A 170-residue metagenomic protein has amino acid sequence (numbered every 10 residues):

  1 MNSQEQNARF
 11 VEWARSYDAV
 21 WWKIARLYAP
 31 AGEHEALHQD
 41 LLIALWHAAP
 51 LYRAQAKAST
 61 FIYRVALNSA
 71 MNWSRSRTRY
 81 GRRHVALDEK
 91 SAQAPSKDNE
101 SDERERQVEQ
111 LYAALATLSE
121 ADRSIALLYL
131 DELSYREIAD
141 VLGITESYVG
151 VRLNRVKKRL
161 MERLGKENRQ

Functional and structural regions predicted by a protein language model:
M1, E89-A116: Acidic, proline/glycine-rich intrinsically disordered inter-domain spacer in sigma factors
M1-L27, G32-E35: A short, charge-rich alpha-helical start-of-domain segment used by transcription regulators
S3-Q4, L27, A31, L42-A58 (+1 more regions): Sigma70-family region 2
A36-I43, A56-N68: Structural recognition of an alpha-helix C-terminal capping motif at a helix-to-coil junction
L41, V65, I125-A126, I138-A139 (+1 more regions): Hydrophobic positions on the alpha-helical face of helix-turn-helix-like DNA-binding modules
L51, L67-V85, R104: Arg/Lys-rich amphipathic alpha helix in sigma70-family domain 2
L67, L142-E167: DNA-recognition helix of helix-turn-helix
T117-E137: Short amphipathic alpha helix immediately N-terminal
